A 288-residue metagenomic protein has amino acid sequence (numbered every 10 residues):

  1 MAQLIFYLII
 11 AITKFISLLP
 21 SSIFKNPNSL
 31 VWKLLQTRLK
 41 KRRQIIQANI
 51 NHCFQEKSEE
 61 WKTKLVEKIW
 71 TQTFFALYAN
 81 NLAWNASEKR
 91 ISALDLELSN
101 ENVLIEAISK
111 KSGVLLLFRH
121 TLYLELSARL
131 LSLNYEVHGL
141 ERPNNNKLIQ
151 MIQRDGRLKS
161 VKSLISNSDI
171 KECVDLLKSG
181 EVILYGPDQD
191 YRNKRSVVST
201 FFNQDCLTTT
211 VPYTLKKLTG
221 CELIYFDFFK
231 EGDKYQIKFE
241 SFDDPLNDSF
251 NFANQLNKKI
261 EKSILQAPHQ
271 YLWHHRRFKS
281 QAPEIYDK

Functional and structural regions predicted by a protein language model:
M1-L115, I152: Membrane-anchoring hydrophobic helices of lipid-metabolizing enzymes
Q47-A48, A128-R129, R154, Y213 (+1 more regions): Short glycine-/small-residue-rich flexible loop motifs, especially phosphate/cofactor-binding loops
E59, S163, L246-F250: Flexible, glycine- and charge-enriched loops at secondary-structure boundaries
K64, E106-K110, L133, S168-K288: Non-catalytic C-terminal accessory region of glycerolipid acyltransferases and related lyso-lipid remodeling enzymes
L94-E97, N146, S163-N167, D205-C206 (+1 more regions): A conditional alpha-helix N-cap/helix-loop micro-motif detector
K110-S168, N193-R195, T200: Catalytic core of membrane glycerolipid acyltransferases/transacylases, capturing the structured, soluble-facing
